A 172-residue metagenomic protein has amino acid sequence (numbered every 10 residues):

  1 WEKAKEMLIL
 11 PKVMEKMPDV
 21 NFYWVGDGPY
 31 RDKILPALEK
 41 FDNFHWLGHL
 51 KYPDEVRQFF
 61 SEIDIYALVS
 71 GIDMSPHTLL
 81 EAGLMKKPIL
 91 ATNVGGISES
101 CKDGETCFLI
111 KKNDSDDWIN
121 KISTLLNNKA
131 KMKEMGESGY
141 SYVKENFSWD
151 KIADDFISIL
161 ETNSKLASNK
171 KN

Functional and structural regions predicted by a protein language model:
W1-K16, P29-D32, D116: A conserved mid-protein helix/loop that constitutes part of the nucleotide-sugar donor-binding site
L35-L50: Nucleotide-activated donor-binding/catalytic signature segment of Leloir-type glycosyltransferases, i.e., the conserved
Q58-I63, W118: Short alpha-helical donor nucleotide-sugar binding micro-motif in glycosyltransferases
G71-I72: Aromatic "clamp/platform" in nucleotide-sugar-dependent glycosyltransferases that forms part of the donor/acceptor
P88-A91: Short hydrophobic beta-strand element within catalytic cores of glycosyltransferases and related nucleotide-activated
D103-G104, F108-S115, T124-K129: Conserved acidic donor-binding segment of nucleotide-sugar-dependent glycosyltransferases
D117, T124, K131-E145, D155-S158: A short, well-ordered alpha-helix in the C-terminal region of glycosyltransferases
E145, W149-N172: C-terminal alpha-helical cap of glycosyltransferases
